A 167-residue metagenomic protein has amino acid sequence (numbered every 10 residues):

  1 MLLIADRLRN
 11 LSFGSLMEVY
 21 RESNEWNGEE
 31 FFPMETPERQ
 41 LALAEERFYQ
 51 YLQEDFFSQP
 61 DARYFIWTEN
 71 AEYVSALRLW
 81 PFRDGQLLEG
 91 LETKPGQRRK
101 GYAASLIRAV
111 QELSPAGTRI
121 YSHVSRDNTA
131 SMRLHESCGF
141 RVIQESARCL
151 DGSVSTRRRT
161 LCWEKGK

Functional and structural regions predicted by a protein language model:
M1-N10, E164-K167: Acyl-donor-binding surface of acyltransferase catalytic domains
L3, A62, Y102, G117-T118: A structural micro-motif
N10, E18-E89, K94-G96, I107: Acetyl-CoA-dependent GNAT
T68-N70, W163-G166: Active-site beta-strand termini and strand-to-loop segments that position acidic
Q86-L87, T129-V142, A147: Conserved N-terminal glycine/acidic-rich loop preference
T93, R99-E112, T129-S137: Conserved acetyl-CoA-binding loop-helix of GNAT-fold acetyltransferases
S114-R126: Conserved GNAT acetyl-CoA-binding A-motif
H123-V124, R141-R159: Conserved catalytic-core motifs of GNAT/GCN5-like acyltransferases
